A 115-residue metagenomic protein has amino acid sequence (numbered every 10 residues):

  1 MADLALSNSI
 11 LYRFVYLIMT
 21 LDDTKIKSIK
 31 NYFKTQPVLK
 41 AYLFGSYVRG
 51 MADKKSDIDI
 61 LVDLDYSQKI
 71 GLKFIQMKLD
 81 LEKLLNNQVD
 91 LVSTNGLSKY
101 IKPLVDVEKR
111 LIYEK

Functional and structural regions predicted by a protein language model:
A2-Y42, V48-K54, Y66-K115: Catalytic core of pol beta-like nucleotidyltransferases
G45, D59: Conserved G/P- and acidic residue-centered "switch" motifs that form tight phosphate/ATP-binding loops in soluble
L61-D63: Short hydrophobic/aromatic beta-strand micro-patches that form the beta-sheet surface supporting nucleotide- or nucleic
